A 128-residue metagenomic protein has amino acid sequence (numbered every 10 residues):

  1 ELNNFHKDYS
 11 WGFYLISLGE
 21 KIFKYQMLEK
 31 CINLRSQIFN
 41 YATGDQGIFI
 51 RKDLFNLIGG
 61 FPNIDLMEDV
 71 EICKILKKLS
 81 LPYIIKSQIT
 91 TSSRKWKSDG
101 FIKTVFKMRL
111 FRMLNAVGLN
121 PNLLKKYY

Functional and structural regions predicted by a protein language model:
E1-K24: Conserved donor NDP-sugar-binding/catalytic core segment of glycosyltransferases
K21-Q37: Anionic-ligand binding region
D45-G59: Conserved nucleotide-sugar donor-binding and metal-coordinating catalytic region shared by glycosyltransferases
Q46-G47, D65, L81-P82: A residue-level structural signature of the nucleotidyltransferase/glycosyltransferase Rossmann-like core
I50, E68, I84-I85: A conserved hydrophobic position in a structured secondary element of the catalytic/binding core that shapes
L66-I72: Acidic donor-binding loop at a coil-to-helix junction in glycosyltransferase catalytic cores that engages
K74-Y128: Hydrophobic helical membrane-anchoring modules
